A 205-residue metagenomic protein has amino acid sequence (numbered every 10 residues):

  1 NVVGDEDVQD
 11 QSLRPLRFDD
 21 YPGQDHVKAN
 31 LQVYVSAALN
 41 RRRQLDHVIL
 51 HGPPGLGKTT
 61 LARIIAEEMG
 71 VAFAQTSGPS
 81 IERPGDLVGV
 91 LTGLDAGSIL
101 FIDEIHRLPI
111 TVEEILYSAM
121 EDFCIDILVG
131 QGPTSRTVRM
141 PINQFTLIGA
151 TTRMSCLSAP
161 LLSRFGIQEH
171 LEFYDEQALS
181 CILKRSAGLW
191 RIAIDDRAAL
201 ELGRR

Functional and structural regions predicted by a protein language model:
D5-P53, V88, K184, R197: Pre-Walker A (pre-P-loop) alpha-helix and adjacent loop at the N terminus of AAA/AAA+ ATPase modules, a conserved
D10, N40, P53-P54, L91 (+3 more regions): Replace "in large, NTP-powered and nucleic-acid-processing enzymes" with "in large, NTP-powered factors and other
P22, I49-H51, T76, I102 (+1 more regions): Residues at the beta-strand->loop junction immediately N-terminal to the Walker
S36-G78, V90-A96, Y117, T152: Walker A/P-loop
I65, P84, S98-L128, M154-R164: Conserved AAA+/SF3 P-loop NTPase catalytic/coupling segment centered on the Walker-B
F73-P84, V129-Q131: Short beta-strand-centered segment that lines the nucleotide-binding/catalytic pocket of NTP-utilizing
G130-A150: AAA+/SF3 P-loop NTPase mechanochemical coupling elements
S155-P160, E169-R205: Conserved C-terminal "switch" segment of AAA+ ATPases
